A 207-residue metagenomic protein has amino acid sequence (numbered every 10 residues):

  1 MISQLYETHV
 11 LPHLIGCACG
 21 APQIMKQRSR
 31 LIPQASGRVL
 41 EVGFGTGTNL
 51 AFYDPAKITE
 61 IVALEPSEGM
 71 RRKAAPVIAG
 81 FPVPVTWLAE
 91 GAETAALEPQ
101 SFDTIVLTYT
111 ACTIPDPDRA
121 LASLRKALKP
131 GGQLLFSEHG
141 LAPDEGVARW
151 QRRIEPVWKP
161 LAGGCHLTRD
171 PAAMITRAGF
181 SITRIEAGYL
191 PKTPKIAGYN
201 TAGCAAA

Functional and structural regions predicted by a protein language model:
A18-R38, T48-F52: Conserved alpha-helix/loop element of class I SAM-dependent methyltransferases that forms part of the SAM/SAH-binding
L40-A95: Class I SAM-dependent methyltransferase SAM/SAH-binding core
E93-I105: A short acidic, Gly/Pro-enriched loop at the edge of an enzyme's catalytic core that lines a small-molecule cofactor
D103-D116: A short SAM/SAH-binding and catalytic strip from SAM-dependent methyltransferases
D118-P130: A short glycine-rich, Lys/Arg-flanked "PGG" loop and its adjoining helix->strand segment in the class I
G131-H139: Conserved beta-strand signature within the Rossmann-like core of class I S-adenosyl-L-methionine
G164-G179: Short alpha-helix
I185-A207: Core SAM-dependent methyltransferase catalytic element
